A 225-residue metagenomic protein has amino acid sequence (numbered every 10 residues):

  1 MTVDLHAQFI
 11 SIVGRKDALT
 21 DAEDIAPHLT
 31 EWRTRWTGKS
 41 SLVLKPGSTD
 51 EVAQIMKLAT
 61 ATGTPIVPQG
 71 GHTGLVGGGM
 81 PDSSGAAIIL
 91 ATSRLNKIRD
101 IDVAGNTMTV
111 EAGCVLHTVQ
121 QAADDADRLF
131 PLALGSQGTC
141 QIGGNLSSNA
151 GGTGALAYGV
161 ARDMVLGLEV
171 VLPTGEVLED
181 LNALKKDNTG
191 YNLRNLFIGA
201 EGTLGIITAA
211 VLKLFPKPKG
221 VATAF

Functional and structural regions predicted by a protein language model:
M1, D24-P27, K45, L58-A61 (+5 more regions): Feature of Fe-S/electron-transfer and energy-metabolism proteins that preferentially highlights extended coupling
M1-K57, G74-N106, G135: N-terminal flexible segment immediately upstream of the FAD-binding catalytic core in FAD-dependent oxidoreductases
V13, A61-T64, D127-L129: A common structural junction motif
I66-P68: ATP-grasp fold ATP-binding core
G70-T73, V115: Ser/Thr-glycine-rich phosphate-binding loops at phosphate-binding pockets of nucleotides, nucleotide cofactors
K97-F225: FAD-binding subdomain of flavoenzyme oxidoreductases
